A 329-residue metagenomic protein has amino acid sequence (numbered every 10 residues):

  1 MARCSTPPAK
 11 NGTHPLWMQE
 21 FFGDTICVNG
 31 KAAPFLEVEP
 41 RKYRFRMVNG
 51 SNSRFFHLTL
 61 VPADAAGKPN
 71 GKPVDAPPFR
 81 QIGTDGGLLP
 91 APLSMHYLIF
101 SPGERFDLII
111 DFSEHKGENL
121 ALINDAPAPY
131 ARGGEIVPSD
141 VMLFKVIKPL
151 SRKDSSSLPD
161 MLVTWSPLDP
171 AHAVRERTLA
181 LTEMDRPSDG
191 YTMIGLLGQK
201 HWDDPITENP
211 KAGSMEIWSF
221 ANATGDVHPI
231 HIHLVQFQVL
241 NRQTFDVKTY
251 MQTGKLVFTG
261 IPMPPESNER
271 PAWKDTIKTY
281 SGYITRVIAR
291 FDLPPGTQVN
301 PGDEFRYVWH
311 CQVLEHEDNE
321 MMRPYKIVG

Functional and structural regions predicted by a protein language model:
M1, V48-G50, V61, D111 (+7 more regions): Structured loops at beta-to-helix junctions and adjacent beta-edge loops in soluble globular domains
M1-T164: Histidine- and aromatic-rich segments of cupredoxin/plastocyanin-like copper-binding domains
S5-V38, L168-T207: Edge strands and adjacent loops of beta-rich recognition modules
K68-H96, H172-G329: Active-site pocket scaffolds in enzymes
S155-S166, I194-Q199, R306: Short intrinsically disordered coil segments
